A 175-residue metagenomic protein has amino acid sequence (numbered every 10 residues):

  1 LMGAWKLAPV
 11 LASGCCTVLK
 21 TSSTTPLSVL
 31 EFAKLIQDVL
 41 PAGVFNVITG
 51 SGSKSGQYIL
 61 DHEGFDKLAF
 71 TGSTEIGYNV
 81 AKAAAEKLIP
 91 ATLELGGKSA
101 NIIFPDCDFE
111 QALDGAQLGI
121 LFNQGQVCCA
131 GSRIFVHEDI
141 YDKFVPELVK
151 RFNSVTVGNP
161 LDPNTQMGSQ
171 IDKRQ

Functional and structural regions predicted by a protein language model:
L1-Q111, N164: Rossmann-like NAD(P) dinucleotide-binding subdomain of oxidoreductase/dehydrogenase enzymes
S73-Q175: ALDH superfamily catalytic-core signature
